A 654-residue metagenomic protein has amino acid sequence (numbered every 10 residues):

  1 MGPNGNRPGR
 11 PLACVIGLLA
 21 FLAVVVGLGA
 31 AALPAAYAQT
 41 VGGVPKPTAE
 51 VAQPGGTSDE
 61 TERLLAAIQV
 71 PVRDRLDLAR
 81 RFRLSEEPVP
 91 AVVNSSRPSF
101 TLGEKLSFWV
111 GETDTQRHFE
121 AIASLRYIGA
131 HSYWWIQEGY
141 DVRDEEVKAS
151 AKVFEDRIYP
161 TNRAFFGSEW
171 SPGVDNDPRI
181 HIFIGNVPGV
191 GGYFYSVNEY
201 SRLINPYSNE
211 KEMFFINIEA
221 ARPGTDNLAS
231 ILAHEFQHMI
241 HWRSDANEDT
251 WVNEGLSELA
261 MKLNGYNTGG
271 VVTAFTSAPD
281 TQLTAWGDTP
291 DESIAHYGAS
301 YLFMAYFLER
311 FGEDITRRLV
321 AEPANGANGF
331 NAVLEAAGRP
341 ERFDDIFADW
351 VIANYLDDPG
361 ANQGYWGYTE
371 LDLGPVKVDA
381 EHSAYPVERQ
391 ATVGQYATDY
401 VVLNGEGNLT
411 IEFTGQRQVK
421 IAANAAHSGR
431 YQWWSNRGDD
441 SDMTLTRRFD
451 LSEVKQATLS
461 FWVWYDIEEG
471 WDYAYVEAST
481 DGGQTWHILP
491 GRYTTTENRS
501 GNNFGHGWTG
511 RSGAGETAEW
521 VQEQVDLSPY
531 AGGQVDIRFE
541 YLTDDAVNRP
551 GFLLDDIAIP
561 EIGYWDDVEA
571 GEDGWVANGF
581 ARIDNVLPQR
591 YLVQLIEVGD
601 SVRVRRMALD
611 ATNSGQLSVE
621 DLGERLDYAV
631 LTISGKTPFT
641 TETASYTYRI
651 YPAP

Functional and structural regions predicted by a protein language model:
A36-S85: Intrinsically disordered, low-structural-confidence terminal and linker regions
Q39-G42, N325-T444, W462, G470-E477 (+2 more regions): Beta/coil-rich, acidic/histidine-enriched accessory regions frequently appended to metallopeptidases
Y127-L256, N264-W286: Juxtacatalytic substrate-recognition/specificity segment
Y140, Q432-T444, I467, G510-E519: Extracellular beta-rich ligand/substrate-recognition surface
V197-E199, L203-N209, D226, S230-I231 (+3 more regions): Acidic/His/Gly-enriched intrinsically disordered linker/tail segments that often contain short helix/coil "MoRF-like"
E309, D450-S452, W462-E468, E540-L542: Solvent-exposed strand-to-loop "edge" motifs in beta-rich extracellular domains
A457-V463, V535-L542, V568, L631: Extracellular beta-strand-rich recognition modules
E477-Q534, E572, R582-L592, I596-S614: Exoplasmic/lumenal beta-rich domain surfaces
